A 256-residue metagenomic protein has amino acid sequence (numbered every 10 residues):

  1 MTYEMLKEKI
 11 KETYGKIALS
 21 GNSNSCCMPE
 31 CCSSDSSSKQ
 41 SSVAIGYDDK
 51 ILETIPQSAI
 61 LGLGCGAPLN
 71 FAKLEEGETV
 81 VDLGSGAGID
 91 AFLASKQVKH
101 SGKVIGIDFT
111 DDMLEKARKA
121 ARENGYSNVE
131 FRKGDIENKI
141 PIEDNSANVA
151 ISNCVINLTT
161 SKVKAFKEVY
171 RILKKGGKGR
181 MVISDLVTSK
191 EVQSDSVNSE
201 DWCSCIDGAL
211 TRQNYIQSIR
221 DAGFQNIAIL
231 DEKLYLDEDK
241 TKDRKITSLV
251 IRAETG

Functional and structural regions predicted by a protein language model:
S38-T79, L93, Q97: Conserved alpha-helix/loop element of class I SAM-dependent methyltransferases that forms part of the SAM/SAH-binding
E76, E137-V149: A short acidic, Gly/Pro-enriched loop at the edge of an enzyme's catalytic core that lines a small-molecule cofactor
T110-D112: Conserved SAM/SAH-binding beta-strand->alpha-helix loop
G125-N138: Conserved SAM-binding strand-loop segment of SAM-dependent methyltransferases
V163-R180: A short glycine-rich, Lys/Arg-flanked "PGG" loop and its adjoining helix->strand segment in the class I
V187-I206: Short, glycine-/aromatic-enriched active-site segment of Class I SAM-dependent methyltransferases
D207-G223: Short alpha-helix
Q225, Y235-G256: Core SAM-dependent methyltransferase catalytic element
